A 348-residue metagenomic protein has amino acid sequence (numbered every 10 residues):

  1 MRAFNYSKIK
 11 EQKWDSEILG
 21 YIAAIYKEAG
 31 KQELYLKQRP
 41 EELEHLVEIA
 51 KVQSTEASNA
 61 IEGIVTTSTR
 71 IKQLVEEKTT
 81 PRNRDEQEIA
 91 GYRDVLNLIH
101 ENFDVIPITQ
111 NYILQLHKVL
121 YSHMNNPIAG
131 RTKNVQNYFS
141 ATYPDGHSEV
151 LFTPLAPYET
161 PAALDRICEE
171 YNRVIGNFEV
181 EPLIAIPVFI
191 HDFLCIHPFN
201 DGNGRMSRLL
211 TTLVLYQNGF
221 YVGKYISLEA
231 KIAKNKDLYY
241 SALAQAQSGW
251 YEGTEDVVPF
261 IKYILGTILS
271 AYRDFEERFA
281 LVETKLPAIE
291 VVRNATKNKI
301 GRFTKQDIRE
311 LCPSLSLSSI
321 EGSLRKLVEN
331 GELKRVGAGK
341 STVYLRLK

Functional and structural regions predicted by a protein language model:
M1-K348: FIC/Doc superfamily catalytic core
